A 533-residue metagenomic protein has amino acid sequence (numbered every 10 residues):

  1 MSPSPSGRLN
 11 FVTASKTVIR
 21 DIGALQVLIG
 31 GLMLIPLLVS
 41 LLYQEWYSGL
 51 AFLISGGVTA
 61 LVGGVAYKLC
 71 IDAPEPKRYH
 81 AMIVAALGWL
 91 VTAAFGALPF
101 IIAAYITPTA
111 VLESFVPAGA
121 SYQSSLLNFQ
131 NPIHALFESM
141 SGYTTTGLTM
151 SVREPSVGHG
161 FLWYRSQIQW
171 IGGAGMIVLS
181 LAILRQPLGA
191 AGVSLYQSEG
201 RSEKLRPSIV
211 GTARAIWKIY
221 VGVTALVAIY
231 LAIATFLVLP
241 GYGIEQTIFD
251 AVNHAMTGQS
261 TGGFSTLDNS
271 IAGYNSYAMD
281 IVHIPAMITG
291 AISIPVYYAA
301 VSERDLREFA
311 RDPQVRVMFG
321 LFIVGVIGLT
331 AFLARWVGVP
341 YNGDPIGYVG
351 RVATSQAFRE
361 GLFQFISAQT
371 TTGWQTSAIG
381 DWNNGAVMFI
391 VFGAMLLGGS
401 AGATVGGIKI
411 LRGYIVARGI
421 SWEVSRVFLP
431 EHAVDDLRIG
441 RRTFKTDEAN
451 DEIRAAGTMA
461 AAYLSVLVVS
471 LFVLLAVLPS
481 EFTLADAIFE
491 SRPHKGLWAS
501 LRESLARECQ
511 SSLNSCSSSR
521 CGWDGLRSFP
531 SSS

Functional and structural regions predicted by a protein language model:
M1-S533: Membrane-proximal intracellular helices of multi-pass ion channels
